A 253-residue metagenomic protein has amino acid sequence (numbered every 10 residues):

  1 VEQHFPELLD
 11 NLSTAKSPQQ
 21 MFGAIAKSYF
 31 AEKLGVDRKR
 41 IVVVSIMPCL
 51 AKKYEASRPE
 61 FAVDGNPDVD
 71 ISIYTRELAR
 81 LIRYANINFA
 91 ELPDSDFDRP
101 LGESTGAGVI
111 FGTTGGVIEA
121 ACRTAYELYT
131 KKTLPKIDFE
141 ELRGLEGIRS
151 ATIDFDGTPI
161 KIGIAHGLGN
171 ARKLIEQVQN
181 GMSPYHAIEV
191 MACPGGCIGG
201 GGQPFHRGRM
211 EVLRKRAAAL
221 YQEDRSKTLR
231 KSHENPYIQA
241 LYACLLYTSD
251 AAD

Functional and structural regions predicted by a protein language model:
F5: Conserved phosphotransfer cores of two-component systems
S13-K16, A26, G202: Active-site adenylate/phosphate-handling loop in enzymes that bind or generate adenylated species
Q19-G196, R207: Catalytic cores of enzyme domains
I162-V190, Q203-A243: Ferredoxin-type iron-sulfur electron-transfer modules in oxidoreductases and energy-metabolism complexes
G199: Short, non-ligating residues that shape and space the ligands of small metal-coordination modules and catalytic
Y247-A252: Conserved small/polar residues in nucleotide/adenosyl-binding loops
